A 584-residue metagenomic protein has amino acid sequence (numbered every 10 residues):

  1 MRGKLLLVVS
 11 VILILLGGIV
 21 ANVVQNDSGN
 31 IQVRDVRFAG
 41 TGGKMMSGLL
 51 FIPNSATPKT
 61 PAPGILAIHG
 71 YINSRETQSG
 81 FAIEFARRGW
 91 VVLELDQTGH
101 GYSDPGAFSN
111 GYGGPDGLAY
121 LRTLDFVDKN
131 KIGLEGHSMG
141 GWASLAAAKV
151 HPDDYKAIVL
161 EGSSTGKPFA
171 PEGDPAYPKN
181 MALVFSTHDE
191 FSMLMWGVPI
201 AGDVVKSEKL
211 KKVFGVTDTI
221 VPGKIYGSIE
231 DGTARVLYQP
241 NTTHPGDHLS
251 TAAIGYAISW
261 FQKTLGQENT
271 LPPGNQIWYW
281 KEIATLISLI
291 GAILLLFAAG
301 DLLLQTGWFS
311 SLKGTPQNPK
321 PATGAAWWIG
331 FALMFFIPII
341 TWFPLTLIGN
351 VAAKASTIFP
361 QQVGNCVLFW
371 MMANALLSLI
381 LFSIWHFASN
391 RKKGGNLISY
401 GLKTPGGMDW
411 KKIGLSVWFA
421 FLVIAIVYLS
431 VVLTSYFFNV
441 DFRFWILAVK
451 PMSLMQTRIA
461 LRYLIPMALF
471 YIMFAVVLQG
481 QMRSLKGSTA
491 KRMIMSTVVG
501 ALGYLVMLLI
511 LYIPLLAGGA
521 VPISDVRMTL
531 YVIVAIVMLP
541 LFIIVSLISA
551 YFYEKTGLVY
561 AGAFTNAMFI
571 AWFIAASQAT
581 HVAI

Functional and structural regions predicted by a protein language model:
R2-A39, S47-L49: An N-terminal hydrophobic leader/cap segment in hydrolases
K4-L13, S288-A292, A332-L333, A373-L376: Hydrophobic H-region at the start of alpha-helical membrane spans
L13-G18, A292-A298, A571-I574: Hydrophobic core segments of alpha-helical transmembrane domains in multi-pass membrane transport and ion-translocation
G18-N22, F297-D301, I339-L347: Alpha-helical transmembrane segments of multi-pass membrane proteins
N30-I277: Soluble extramembrane regions of membrane proteins in the secretory/endomembrane system
P171-P178, I290, G300-L303, G307: Conserved serine/cysteine hydrolase catalytic core
E268-L296, L304-W328: Cytosolic-side membrane-insertion boundary helix
A332-I584: Alpha-helical transmembrane segments of integral membrane proteins
